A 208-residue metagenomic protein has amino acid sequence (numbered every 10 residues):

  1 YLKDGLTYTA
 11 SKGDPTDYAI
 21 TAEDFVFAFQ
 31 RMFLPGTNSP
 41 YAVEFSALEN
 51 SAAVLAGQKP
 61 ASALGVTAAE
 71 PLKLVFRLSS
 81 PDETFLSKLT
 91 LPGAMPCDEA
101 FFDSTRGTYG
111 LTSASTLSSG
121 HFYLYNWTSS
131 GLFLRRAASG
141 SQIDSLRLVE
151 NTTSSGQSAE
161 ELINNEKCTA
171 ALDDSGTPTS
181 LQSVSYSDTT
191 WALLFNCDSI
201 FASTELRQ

Functional and structural regions predicted by a protein language model:
Y1-E44, S203: Aromatic- and charge-enriched surface segment that lines or borders ligand/interaction sites
D4-T7, Q30-N38, P81-E83, T90 (+3 more regions): Sec-exported extracytoplasmic/periplasmic mature domains
L6-T9, G140-Q142, D198-L206: Short helix-loop capping/hinge motifs at secondary-structure junctions, enriched in acidic/polar residues
K12-T16, E83-P96, L194, S203: A structural "hinge/loop" feature
D17, T21-A28, P71-V75, N165 (+1 more regions): Alpha-helical secondary-structure segments
G57-K73, R77-D144: Gly/Pro-rich hinge or "lid" segments in bacterial periplasmic/extracellular proteins
D103, W127-P178: Ligand-site clamp/hinge motif
S175-T189: Ligand-binding "clamshell"
